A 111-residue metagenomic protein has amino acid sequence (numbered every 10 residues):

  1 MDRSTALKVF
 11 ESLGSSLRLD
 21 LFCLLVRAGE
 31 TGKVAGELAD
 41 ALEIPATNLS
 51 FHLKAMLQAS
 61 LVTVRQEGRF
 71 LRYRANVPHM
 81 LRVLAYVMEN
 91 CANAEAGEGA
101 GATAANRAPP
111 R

Functional and structural regions predicted by a protein language model:
M1-T5, C23-R27, V77-R111: Amphipathic alpha-helical dimerization/coiled-coil segments that flank or bridge DNA-binding/regulatory modules
S4-P45, E67-H79: N-terminal helix-turn-helix DNA-binding core of bacterial DNA-binding proteins
R18, F51-H52: Histidine-centered divalent metal-coordination motifs
D40, L57-Q58: Alpha-helical residues within the helix-turn-helix
P45-A46, H52: Short coil turns linking two alpha-helices in DNA-binding domains
L49, M56, Y73: Divalent metal-coordination and catalytic microenvironments
S60-T63, G68-R69, L84-Y86: Short, Lys/Arg-enriched C-terminal cap helix and immediately downstream tail that follows
